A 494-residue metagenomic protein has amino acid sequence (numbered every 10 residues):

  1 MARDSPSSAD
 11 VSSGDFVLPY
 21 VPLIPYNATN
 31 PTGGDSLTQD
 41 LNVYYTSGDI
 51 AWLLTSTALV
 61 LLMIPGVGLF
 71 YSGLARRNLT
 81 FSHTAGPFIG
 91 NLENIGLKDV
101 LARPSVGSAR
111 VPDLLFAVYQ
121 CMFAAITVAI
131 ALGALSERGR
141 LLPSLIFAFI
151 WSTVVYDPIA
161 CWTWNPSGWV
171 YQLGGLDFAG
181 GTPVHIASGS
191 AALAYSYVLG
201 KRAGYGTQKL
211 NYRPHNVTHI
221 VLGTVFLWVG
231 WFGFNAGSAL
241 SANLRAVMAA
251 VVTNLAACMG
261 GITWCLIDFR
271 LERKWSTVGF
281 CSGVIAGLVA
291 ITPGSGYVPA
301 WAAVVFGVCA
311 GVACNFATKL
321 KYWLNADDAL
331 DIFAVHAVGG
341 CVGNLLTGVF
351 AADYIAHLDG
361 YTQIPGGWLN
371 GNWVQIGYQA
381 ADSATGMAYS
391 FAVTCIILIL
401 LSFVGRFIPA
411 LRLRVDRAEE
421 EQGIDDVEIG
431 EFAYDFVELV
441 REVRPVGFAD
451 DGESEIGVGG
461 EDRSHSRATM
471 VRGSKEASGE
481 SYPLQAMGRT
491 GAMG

Functional and structural regions predicted by a protein language model:
A2-G494: Glycine- and aromatic-enriched membrane alpha-helices
